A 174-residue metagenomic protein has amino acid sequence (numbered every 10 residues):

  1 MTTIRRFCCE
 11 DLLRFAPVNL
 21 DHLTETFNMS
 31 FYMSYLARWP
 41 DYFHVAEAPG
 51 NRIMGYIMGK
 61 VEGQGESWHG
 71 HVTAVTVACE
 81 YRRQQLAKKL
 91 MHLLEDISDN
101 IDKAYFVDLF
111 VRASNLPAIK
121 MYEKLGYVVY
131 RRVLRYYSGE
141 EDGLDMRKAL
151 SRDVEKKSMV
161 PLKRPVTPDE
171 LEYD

Functional and structural regions predicted by a protein language model:
T2, C9-R82, M91-D102, A149-S151 (+1 more regions): Acetyl-CoA-dependent GNAT
R5-R6, F106: Beta-rich interaction modules in large eukaryotic scaffold/regulatory proteins
W39, E66, N115, Y137-D142: Short acidic/glycine-enriched loop/turn segments that link adjacent beta-strands
A74, A78-H92, I101, F106 (+2 more regions): Conserved glycine-rich acetyl-CoA-binding loop
K88, V107, E141-V154: Accessory recognition modules or surfaces
D108-F110, E123-D145: Conserved catalytic-core motifs of GNAT/GCN5-like acyltransferases
